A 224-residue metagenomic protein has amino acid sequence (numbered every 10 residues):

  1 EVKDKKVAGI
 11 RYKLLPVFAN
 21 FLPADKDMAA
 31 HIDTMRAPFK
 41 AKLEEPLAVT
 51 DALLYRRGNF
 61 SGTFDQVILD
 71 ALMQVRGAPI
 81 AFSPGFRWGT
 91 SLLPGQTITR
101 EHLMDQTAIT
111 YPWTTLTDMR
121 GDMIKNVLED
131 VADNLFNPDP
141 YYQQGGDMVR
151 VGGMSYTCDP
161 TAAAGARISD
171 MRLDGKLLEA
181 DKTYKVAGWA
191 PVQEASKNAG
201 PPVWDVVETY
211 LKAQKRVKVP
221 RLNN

Functional and structural regions predicted by a protein language model:
E1-N224: Catalytic centers of hydrolytic enzymes
